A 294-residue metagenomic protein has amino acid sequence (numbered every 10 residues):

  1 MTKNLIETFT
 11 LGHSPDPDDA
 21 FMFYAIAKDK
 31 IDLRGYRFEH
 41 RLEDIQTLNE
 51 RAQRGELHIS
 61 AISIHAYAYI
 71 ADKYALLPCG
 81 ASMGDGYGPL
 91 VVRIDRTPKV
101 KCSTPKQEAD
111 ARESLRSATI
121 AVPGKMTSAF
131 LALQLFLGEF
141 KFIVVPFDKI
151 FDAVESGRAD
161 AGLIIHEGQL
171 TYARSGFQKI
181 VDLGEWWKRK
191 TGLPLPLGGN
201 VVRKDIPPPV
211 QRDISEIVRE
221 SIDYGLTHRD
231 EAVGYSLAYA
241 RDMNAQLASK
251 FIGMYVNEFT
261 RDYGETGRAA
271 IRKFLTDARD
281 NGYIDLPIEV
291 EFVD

Functional and structural regions predicted by a protein language model:
N4, T8-K28, P89-C102, K106-A161 (+2 more regions): Bilobed "Venus flytrap"/periplasmic-binding protein-like clamshell domains and structurally analogous long
F9-T10, K73-A81: A structural signal for short loop-to-beta-strand junctions that line the ligand-binding cleft of periplasmic/secreted
A25-I26, G88-P98, L195-V210: A bilobed periplasmic-binding-protein/Venus flytrap-type ligand-binding module shared by bacterial periplasmic
I31-H40, F136-V145, K149, I284-V290: A local structural motif
D44-Q46, G55-A68, P146-F147, I164-L170: Beta->alpha turn/N-cap motifs
F147-A238: Pocket-lining segment of extracytoplasmic ligand-binding domains
P207-D277: Secondary-structure end/capping motifs
R268-I271, L275-D294: Long, low-complexity C-terminal extensions of enzymes
